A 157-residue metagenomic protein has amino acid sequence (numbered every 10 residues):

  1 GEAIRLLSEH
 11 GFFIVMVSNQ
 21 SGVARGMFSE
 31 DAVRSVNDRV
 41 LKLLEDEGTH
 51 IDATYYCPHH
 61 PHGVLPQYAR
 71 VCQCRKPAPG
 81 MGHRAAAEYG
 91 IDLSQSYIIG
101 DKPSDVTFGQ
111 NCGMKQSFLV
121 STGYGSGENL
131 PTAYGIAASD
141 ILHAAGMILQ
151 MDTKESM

Functional and structural regions predicted by a protein language model:
A3-L43, E47-G63, G109: Substrate-recognition element of Asp-dependent hydrolases with the DxDx(T/V) motif
F28-S35, A69-P77: Alpha-helix N-cap and loop-to-helix initiation/capping positions
P66-Q73, M151-K154: Short, surface-exposed amphipathic charged segments that create phosphate/polyanion-binding patches used for binding
Q73-V106: Conserved Lys-Pro-Asp/Glu-containing loop-to-beta segment of HAD-superfamily phosphomonoesterases, centered on
Y89-I91, A145-S156: Short, hydrophobic alpha-helical segments
Y97-I136: Acidic, Mg2+-coordinating phosphoryl-transfer loop and its flanking beta/alpha structural elements, shared across
G135-A144: Short acidic-hydrophobic, aromatic-tinged amphipathic segments that line or gate anion-handling sites
